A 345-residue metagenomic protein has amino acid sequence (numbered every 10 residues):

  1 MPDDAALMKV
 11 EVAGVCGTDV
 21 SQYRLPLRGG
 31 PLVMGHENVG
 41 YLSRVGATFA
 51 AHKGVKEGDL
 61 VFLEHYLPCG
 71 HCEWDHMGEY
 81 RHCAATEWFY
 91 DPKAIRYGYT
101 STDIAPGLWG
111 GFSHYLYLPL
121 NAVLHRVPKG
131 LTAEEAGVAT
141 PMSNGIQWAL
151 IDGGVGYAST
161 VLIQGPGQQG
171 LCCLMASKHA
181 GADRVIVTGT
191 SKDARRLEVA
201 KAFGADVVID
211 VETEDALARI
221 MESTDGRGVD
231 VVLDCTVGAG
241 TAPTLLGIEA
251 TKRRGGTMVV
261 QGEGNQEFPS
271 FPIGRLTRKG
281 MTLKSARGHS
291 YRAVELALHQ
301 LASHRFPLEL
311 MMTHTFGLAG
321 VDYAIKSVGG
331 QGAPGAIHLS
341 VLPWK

Functional and structural regions predicted by a protein language model:
M1-A13, L25-H76, Y80-R81, P128-G130: Glycine-rich beta-strand-centered segment in the early N-terminal region that forms part of a ligand/cofactor-binding
C16, E64-L124: Cysteine-cluster motifs in flexible loop/terminal segments that predominantly coordinate metals
E37, D59-L60, W74, Y115 (+3 more regions): Residue-level marker of beta-strand positions
H114-Y115, A122-E214, A218: Mid-domain Rossmann-like dinucleotide-binding core that forms the NAD(H)/NADP(H) cofactor-binding site
A182, R195-K201, D206, V237-S303 (+1 more regions): Glycine-rich phosphate-binding loop and adjacent beta-alpha segment of Rossmann(oid) nucleotide-cofactor-binding
D210, E222, G226, V231 (+5 more regions): C-terminal capping/lid region of NAD(P)-dependent oxidoreductase domains
K284-R287, H299-D322: Glycine- and charged-residue-rich phosphate/anionic-cofactor binding loop of Rossmann-like
